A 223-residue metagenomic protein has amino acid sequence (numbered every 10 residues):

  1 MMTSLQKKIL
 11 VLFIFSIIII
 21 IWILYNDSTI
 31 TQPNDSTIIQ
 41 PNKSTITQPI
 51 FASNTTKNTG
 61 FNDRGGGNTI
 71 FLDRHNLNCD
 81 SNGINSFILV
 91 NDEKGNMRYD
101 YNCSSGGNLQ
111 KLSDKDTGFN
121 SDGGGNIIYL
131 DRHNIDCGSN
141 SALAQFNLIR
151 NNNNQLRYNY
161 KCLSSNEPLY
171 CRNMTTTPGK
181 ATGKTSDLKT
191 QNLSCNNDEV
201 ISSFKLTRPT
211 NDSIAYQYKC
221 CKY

Functional and structural regions predicted by a protein language model:
M1-Q6, N26-K57, D63: Compositionally biased low-complexity segments enriched in polar/charged residues
T3-D27: Single-pass alpha-helical membrane anchors
I23, I30-T31, I38, T69 (+2 more regions): Short linear motifs centered on Gly/Pro in flexible linkers and helix caps
T47-Y223: Lectin-type carbohydrate-recognition ectodomains
